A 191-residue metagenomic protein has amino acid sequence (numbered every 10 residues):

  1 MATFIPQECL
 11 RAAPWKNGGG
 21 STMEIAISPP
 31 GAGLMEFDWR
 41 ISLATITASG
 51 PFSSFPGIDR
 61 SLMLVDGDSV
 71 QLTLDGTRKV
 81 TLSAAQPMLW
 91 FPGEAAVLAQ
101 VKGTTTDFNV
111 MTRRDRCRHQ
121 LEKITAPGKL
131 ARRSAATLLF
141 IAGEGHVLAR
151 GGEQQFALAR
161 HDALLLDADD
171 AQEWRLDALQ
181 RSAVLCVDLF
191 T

Functional and structural regions predicted by a protein language model:
M1-T191: Jelly-roll (double-stranded beta-helix
